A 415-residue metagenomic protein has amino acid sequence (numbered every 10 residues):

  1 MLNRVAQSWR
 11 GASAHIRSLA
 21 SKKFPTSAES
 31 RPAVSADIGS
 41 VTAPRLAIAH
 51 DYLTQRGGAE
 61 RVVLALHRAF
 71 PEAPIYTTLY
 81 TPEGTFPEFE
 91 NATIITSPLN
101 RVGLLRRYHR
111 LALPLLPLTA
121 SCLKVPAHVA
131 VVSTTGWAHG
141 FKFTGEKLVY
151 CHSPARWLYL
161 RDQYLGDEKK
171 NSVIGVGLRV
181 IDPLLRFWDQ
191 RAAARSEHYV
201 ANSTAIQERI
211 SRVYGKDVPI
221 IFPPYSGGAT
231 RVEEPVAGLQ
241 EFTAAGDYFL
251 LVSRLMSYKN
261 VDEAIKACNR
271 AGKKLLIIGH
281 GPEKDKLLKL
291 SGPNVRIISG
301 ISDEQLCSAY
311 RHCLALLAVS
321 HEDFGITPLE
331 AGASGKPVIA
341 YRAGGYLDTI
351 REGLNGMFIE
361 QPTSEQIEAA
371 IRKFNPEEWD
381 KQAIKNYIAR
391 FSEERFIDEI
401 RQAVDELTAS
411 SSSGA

Functional and structural regions predicted by a protein language model:
A69-W137: Active-site donor-binding segments of glycosyltransferases and PAPS-dependent sulfotransferases
G166-Y199, Q207-E208: Membrane-proximal helix-turn-helix segments that form the acceptor-binding/catalytic region of lipid-linked
Y225, Q240-K259, I265-L276: Conserved donor-binding/catalytic core segment of Leloir-type glycosyltransferases
D285-S308: Nucleotide-activated donor-binding/catalytic signature segment of Leloir-type glycosyltransferases, i.e., the conserved
S299-G300, E352-G353, M357-S364, I371-E378: Conserved acidic donor-binding segment of nucleotide-sugar-dependent glycosyltransferases
R311-D323, K336: Acidic donor-binding loop of glycosyltransferase active sites
A318, P337-R342, I350: Short hydrophobic beta-strand element within catalytic cores of glycosyltransferases and related nucleotide-activated
P362-E365, N375-L407: A charged, aromatic-enriched C-terminal amphipathic alpha-helix characteristic of glycosyltransferases across folds
